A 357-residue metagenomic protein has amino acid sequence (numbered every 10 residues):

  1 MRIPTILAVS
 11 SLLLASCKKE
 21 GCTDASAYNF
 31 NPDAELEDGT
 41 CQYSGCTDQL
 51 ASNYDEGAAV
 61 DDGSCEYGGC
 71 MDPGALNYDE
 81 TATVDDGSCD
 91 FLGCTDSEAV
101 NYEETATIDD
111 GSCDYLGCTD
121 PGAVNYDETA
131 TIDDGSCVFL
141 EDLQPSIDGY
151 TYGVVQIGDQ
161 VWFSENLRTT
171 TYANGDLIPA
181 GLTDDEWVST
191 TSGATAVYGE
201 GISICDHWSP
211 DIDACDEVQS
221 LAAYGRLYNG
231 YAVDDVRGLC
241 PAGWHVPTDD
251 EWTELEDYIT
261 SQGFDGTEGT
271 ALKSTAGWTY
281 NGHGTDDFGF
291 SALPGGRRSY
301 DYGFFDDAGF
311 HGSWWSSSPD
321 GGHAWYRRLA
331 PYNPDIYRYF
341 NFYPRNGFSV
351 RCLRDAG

Functional and structural regions predicted by a protein language model:
I3-I6, L14-G158, T190-T195, G199-E217 (+2 more regions): Primarily marks secretory-pathway-exposed extracellular/lumenal segments that are disulfide- and glycosylation-prone
L140-G357: Conserved positions within compact, well-structured domain cores
